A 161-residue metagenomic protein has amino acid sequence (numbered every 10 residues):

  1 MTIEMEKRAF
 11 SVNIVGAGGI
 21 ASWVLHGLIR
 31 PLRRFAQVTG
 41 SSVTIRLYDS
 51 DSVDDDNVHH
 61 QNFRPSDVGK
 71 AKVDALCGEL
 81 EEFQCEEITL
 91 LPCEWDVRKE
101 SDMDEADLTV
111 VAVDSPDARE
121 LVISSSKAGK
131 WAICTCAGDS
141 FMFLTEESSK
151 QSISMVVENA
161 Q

Functional and structural regions predicted by a protein language model:
M1-Q161: Adenine nucleotide-associated cytosolic modules
